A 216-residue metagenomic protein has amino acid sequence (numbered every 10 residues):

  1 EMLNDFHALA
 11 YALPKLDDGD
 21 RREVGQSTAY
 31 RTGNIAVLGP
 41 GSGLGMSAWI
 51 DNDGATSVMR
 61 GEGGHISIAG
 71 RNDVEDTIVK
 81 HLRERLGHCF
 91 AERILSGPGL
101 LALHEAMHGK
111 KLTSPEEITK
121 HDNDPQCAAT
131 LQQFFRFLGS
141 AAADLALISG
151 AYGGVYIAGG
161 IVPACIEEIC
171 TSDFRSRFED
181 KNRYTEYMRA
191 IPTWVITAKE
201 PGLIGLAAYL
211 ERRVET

Functional and structural regions predicted by a protein language model:
E1-H88, L206, R213-V214: Phosphate-binding/catalytic loop of phosphoryl-transfer enzymes
D73-T216: ATP-binding/phosphotransfer module of carbohydrate and carboxylate kinases, centering on a glycine-rich
